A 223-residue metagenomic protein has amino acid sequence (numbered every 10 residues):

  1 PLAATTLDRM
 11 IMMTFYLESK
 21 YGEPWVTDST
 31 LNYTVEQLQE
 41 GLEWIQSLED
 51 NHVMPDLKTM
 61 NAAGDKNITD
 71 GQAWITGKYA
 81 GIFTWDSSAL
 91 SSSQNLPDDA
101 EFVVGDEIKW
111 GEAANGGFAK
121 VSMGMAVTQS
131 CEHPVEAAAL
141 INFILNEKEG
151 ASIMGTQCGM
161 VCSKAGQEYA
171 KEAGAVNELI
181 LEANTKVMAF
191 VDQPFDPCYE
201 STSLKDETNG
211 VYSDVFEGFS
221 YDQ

Functional and structural regions predicted by a protein language model:
P1-L31, Q37-Q39, Q46, Y79: Extracytoplasmic/periplasmic solute-binding protein
T30-A63: Glycine-centered hinge/linker elements that transmit conformational signals in sensory and ligand-binding systems
D50, T185-Q223: Conserved C-terminal helix/tail region of periplasmic/extracytoplasmic solute-binding proteins
K58-I75: Short helix-initiation/N-cap motifs at beta->coil->alpha
I75-W85: Alpha-to-beta junction loops
D86-E101: A ligand-binding cleft/hinge motif common to bilobed small-molecule-binding domains
L90-S91, M123-S203: Mature extracytoplasmic/periplasmic domains
F102-A126: Periplasmic-binding protein-like
